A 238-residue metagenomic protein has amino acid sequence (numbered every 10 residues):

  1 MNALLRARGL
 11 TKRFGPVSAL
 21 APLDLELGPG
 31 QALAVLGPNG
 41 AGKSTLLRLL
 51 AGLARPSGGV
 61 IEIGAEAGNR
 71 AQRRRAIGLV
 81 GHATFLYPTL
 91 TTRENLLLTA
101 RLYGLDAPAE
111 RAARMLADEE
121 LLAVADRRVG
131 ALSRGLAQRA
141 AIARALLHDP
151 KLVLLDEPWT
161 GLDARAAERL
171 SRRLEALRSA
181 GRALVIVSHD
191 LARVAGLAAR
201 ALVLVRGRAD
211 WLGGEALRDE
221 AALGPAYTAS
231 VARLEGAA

Functional and structural regions predicted by a protein language model:
L36-P38: The feature captures the beta-strand-to-loop junction immediately N-terminal to the Walker
A51: Helix-to-loop junction immediately C-terminal to a conserved catalytic motif
G58-R73: Conserved ABC transporter NBD signature motif
L97, R101, A107-V124: Conserved ABC ATPase "signature" region
V153-D156: Catalytic Walker B motif of ABC-type/P-loop ATPase nucleotide-binding domains
S188-H189: H-loop/switch region of ABC-family ATPase nucleotide-binding domains
